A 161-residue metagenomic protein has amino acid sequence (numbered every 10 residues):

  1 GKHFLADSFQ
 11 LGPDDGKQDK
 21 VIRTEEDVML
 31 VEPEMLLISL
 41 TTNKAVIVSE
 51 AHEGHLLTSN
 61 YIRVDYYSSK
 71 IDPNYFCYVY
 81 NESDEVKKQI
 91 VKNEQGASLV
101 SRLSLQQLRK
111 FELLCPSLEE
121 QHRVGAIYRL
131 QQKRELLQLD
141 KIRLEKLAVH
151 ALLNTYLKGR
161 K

Functional and structural regions predicted by a protein language model:
G1-L5, L30-V46, V79-V91: Short Ser/Thr-interspersed hydrophobic loop/turn segments at strand-loop and sheet-helix junctions that line or gate
K2-P33: Sequence-specific dsDNA recognition surfaces
Q18, R23-E25, M35, I62-R63 (+1 more regions): Charge-rich amphipathic alpha-helical interaction elements
T41-E82: A short beta-sheet element
H55-N60, Q95-H122: A short glycine-rich beta-alpha junction/loop motif
K70-R109: Short, positively charged
F76, R109-R143: Amphipathic alpha-helical segments
L139-K161: Short amphipathic coiled-coil heptad-repeat segments
